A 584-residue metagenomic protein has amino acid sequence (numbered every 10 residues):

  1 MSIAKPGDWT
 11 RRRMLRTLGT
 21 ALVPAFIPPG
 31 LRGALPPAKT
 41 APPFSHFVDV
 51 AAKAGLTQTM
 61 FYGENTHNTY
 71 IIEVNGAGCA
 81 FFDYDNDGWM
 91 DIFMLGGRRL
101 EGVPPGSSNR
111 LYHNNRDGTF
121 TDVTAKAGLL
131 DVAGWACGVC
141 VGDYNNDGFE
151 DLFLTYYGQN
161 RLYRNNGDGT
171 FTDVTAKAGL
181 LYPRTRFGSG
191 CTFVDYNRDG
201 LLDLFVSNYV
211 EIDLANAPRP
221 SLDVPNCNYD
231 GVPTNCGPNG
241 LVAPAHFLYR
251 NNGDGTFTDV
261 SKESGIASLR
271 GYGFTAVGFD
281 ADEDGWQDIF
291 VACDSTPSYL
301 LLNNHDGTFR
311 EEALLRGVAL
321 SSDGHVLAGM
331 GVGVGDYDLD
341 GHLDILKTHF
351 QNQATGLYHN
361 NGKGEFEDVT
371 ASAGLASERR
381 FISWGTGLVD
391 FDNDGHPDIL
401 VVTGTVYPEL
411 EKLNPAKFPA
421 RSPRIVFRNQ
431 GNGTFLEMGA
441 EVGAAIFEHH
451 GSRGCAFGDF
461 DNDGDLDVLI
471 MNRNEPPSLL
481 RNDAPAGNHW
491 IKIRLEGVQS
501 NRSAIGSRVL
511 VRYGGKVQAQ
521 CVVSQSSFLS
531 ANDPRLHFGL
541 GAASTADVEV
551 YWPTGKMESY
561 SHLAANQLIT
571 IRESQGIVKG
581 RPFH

Functional and structural regions predicted by a protein language model:
M1-R13, T20-P29: N-terminal secretory signal peptides
G7-D8, P28-T57: C-terminal segment of N-terminal export signals and the immediately downstream linker at the start of the mature
P36-P43, F47-V48, V103-V123, Q159-D173 (+7 more regions): Beta-propeller blade repeat segments, especially FG-GAP/WD-type strand-to-loop junctions in 6- to 7-bladed propeller
S45, A54, E64, A373-G374 (+2 more regions): Gly/Ser/Thr/Pro-enriched helix-cap/hinge segments flanking short amphipathic alpha-helices
H46-M60, E64-T66, I71, T121-A133 (+9 more regions): Short loop/turn motifs that recur once per blade in beta-propeller domains
G76-N86, H113, A136-N146, G188-R198 (+5 more regions): Beta-propeller blade termini
I92-G96, D151-Y156, L204-N208, I289-A292 (+4 more regions): Hydrophobic beta-strand segments that make up the repeating blades of beta-propeller and related beta-repeat
L95-P104, E211-N239, V402-P419: Short, conserved, GDST-rich strand-edge loop motifs in beta-rich repeat architectures
